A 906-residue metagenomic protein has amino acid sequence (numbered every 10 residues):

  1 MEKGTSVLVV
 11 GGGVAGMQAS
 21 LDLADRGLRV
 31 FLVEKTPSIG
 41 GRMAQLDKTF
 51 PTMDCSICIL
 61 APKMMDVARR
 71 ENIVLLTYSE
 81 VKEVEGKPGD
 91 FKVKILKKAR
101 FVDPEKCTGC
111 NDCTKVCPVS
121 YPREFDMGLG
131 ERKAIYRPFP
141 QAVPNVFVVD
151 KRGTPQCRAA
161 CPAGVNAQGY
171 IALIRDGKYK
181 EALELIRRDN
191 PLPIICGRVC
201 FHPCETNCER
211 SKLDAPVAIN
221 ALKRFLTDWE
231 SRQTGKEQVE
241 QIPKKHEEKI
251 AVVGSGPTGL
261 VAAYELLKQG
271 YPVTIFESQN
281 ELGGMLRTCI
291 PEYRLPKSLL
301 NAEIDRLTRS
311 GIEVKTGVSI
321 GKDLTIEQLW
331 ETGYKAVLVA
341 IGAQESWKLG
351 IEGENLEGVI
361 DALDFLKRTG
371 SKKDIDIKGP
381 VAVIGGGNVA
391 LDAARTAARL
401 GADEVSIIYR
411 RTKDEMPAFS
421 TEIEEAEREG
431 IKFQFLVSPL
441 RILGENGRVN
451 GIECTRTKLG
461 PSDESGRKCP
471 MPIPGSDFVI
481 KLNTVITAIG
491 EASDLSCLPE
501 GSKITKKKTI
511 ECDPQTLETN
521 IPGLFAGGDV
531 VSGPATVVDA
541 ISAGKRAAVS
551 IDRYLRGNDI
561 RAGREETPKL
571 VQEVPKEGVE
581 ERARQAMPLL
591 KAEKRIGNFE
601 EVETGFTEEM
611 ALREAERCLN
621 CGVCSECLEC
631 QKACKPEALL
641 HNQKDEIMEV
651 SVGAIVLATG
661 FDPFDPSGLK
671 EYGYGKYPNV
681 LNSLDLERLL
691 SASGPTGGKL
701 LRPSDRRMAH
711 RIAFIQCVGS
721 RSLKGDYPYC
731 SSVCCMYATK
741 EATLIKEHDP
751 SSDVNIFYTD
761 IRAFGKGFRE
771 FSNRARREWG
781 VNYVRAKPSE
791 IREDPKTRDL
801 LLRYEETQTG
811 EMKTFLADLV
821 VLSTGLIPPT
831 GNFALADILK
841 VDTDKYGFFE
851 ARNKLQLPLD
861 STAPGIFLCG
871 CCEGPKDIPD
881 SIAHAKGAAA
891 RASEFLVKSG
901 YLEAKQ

Functional and structural regions predicted by a protein language model:
M1-T5, P144-V149, E230-I250, D364-G379 (+1 more regions): A short, basic/flexible loop-to-alpha-helix module at the beginning of a structural domain
G4-S6, Y78, P104, H246-K249 (+10 more regions): Phosphate-coordination loops involved in phosphoryl transfer and adenosine-cofactor binding
T5-R69, K133-R137, Q156, P162-R175 (+15 more regions): Beta1-alpha1 glycine-rich phosphate/pyrophosphate-binding loop at the start of Rossmann-like nucleotide-binding domains
T36-K63, L76-K106, P118-P155, V165-P191 (+13 more regions): Non-heme iron-sulfur electron-transfer modules
P62-D103, S298-W347, I360-I377, R399-K507 (+5 more regions): A Rossmann-like FAD-binding core segment of flavoenzymes
C107-C113, C117, C157, C161-G164 (+6 more regions): Short cysteine clusters
R123-N145, N355-K378, S462-P534, I541 (+2 more regions): FAD-site-proximal beta/loop scaffold in flavoenzymes
V530-L555, V656, G725-Y737, C869-L896: A conserved FAD-binding loop/helix module that cradles the flavin
